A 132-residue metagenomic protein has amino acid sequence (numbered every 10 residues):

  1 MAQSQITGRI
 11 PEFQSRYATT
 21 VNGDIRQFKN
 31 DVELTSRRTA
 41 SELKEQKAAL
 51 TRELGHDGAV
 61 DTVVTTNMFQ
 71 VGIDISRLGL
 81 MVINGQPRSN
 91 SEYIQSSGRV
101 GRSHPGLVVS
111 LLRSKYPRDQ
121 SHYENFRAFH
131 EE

Functional and structural regions predicted by a protein language model:
M1, T65-M68, L112-S114: A short beta-strand-to-loop transition that corresponds to the Sensor-1 phosphate-sensing loop of AAA+ P-loop ATPases
M1-V63: Conserved C-terminal RecA-like helicase domain
A2, S41-L43, G72-D74, N90-E92 (+2 more regions): Switch/connector loops and helix/strand junctions flanking conserved nucleotide-binding motifs in nucleotide-processing
S4-P11, L78-V82, S97-V100, Y123-F129: Short secondary-structure boundary/capping segments
Q46, N67-M68, Y93-S97: Short beta-alpha junctions and helix-cap segments that line functional grooves
G58-A59, Q95, R99-E132: Conserved segment of the helicase C-terminal RecA-like domain
F69-G85, G106-S110: A short beta-strand element within the Helicase C-terminal
G85-R88, E92-Q95: Conserved P-loop NTPase motor core
